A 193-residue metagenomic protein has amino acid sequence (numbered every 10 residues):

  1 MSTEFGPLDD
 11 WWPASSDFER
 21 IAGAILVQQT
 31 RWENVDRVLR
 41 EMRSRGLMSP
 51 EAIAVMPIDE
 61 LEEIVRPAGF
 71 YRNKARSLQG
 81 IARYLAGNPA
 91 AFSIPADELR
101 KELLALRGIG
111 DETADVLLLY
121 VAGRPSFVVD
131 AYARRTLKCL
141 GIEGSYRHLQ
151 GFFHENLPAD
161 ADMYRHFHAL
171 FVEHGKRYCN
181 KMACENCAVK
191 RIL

Functional and structural regions predicted by a protein language model:
S2-L193: Catalytic cores of DNA base-excision repair glycosylases
